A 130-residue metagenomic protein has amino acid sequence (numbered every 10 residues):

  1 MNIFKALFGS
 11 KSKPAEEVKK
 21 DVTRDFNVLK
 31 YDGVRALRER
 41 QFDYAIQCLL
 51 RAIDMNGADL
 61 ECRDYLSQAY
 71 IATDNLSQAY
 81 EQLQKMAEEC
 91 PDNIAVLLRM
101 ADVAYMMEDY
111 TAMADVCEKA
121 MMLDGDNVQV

Functional and structural regions predicted by a protein language model:
M1-S12: Polybasic, Ser/Thr-rich amphipathic helices
K19-M55, E61, Y65, I71-A72 (+1 more regions): Alpha-helical segment of the N-proximal tetratricopeptide repeat
D25-N27, L60-E61, I94-A95, N127-Q129: Helix-start (N-cap) detector for alpha-helical repeat units in TPR-like alpha-solenoids, especially tetratricopeptide
R51-D54, Q84-E88, E118-M122: Conserved structural position within tetratricopeptide repeats
